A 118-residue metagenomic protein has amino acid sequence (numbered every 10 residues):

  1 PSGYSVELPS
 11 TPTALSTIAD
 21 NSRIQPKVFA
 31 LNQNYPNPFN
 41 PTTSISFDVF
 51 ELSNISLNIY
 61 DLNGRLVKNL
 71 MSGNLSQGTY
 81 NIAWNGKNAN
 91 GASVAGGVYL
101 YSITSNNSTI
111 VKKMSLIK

Functional and structural regions predicted by a protein language model:
P1-R23: Short, compositionally biased serine/threonine- and acidic-rich segments at solvent-exposed termini, linkers, or domain
S2, S76-G78, A95-V98: A glycine-anchored, Pro-Gly-centered beta-turn/N-cap motif
V6-T13, I82, K112-S115: Generic detection of short hydrophobic beta-strand segments and adjacent strand-loop junctions
S16-Y35, F39-Y60, N69-G73, N81-W84 (+1 more regions): Glycine-centered coil/turn sites that cap beta-strands in beta-rich domains
V67-K68, V94: Generic structural signal for well-ordered beta-strand positions
A83, A92-K118: C-terminal tail/sorting-segment detector
